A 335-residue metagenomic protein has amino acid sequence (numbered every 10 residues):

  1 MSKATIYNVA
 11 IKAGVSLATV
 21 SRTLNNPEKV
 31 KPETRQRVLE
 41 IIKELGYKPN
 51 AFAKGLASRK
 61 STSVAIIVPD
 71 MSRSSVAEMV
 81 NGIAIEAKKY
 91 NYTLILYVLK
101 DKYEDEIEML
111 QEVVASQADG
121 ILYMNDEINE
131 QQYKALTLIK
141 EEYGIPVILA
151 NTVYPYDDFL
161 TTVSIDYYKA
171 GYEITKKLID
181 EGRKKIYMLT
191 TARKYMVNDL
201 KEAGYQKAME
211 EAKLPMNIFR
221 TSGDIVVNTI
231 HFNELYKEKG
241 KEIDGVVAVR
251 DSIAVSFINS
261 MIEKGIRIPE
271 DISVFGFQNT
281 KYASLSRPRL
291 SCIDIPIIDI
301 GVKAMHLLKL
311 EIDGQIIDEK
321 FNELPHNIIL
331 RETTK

Functional and structural regions predicted by a protein language model:
M1-K60, K335: N-terminal helix-turn-helix DNA-binding module of bacterial transcription factors
M1-T5, K43-N81, K89-Y90, E112-A115: N-terminal helix-turn-helix/winged-helix DNA-binding helices and compositionally similar short basic alpha-helical
S75-K89, A170-I174, M196-P215, S256 (+2 more regions): Short, solvent-exposed amphipathic alpha-helices that sit in or adjacent to ligand/effector-binding or catalytic
A87-V98, M188, Q206-T229: Short beta-strand elements in bilobed, periplasmic/extracellular small-molecule ligand-binding domains
D101, Y123-E173, L200, S252 (+1 more regions): Flexible loop/hinge segments that line or gate small-molecule binding clefts
T161-M188, A203, K207, V226-E234 (+2 more regions): Hydrophobic alpha-helical segments within soluble ligand-binding/sensing domains
Y172-M216, K320-K335: An alpha-beta-alpha
E234-K335: Flexible loop/turn connectors
